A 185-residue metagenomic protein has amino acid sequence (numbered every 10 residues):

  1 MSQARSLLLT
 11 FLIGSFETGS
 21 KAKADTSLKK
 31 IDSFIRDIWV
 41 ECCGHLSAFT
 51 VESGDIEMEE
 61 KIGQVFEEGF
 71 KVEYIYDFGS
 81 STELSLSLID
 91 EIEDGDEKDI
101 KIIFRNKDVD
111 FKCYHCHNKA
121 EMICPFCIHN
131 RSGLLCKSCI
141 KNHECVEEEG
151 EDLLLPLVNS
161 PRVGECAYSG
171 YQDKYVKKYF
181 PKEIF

Functional and structural regions predicted by a protein language model:
M1-F185: Short linear regulatory motifs enriched in tryptophan with gly/pro/ser
